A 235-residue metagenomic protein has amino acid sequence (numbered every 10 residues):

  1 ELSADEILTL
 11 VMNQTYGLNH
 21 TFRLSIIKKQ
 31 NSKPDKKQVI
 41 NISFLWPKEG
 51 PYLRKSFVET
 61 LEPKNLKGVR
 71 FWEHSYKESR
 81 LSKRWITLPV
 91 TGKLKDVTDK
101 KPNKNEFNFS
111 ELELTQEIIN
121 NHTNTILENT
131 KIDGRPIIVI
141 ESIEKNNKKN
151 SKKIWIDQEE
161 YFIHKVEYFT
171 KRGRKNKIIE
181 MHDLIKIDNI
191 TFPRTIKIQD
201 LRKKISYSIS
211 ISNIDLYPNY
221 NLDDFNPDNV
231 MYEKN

Functional and structural regions predicted by a protein language model:
L2, L81-S82, H122-K131, R135: Long, terminal "pre-/pro-" and other extracytoplasmic accessory regions that lie outside the mature folded/catalytic
L2-S3, N219: Extreme N-terminal tail/first-helix region
S3-V90: N-terminal mature ectodomain segment of secretory-pathway/periplasmic proteins
L24-I26, V58, N124, S142 (+2 more regions): Preference for bulky hydrophobic residues occupying beta-strand positions in well-ordered beta-sheet regions
N41-K48, T125-K131, H182-L184: Short amphipathic beta-strand and strand-loop transition segments with alternating hydrophobic
K83-T87, K93-D99, S110-E117, D133-F225: Gly/Pro-enriched, hydrophobic low-complexity segments that function as extracytoplasmic propeptides/linkers
N105-N108, I119: Low-complexity, Ser/Thr/Pro-rich intrinsically disordered linker/stalk segments at domain junctions
N221-N235: Short, low-complexity, Pro/Ser/Thr/Gly-rich segments in the mature regions of secreted, periplasmic
